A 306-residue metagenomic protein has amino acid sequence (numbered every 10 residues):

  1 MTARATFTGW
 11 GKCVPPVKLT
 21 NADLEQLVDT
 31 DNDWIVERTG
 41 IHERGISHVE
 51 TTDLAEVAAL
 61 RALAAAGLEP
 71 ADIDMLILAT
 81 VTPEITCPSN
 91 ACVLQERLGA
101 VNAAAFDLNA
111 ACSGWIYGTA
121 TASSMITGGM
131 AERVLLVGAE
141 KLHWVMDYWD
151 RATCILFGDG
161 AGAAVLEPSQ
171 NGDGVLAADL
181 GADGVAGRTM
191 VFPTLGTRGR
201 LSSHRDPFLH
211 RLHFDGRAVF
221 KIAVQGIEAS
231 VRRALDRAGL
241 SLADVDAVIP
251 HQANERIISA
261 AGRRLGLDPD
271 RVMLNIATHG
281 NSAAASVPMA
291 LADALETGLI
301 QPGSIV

Functional and structural regions predicted by a protein language model:
M1-H48, D150-K221, Q225, A229: Condensing-enzyme catalytic core mediating Claisen C-C bond formation in acyl metabolism
F7-G9, I35, A62, I73-L76 (+8 more regions): Buried hydrophobic positions in well-ordered alpha/beta secondary-structure cores of metabolic enzymes
C13, A79-E84, A110-W115, G138-H143 (+2 more regions): Acidic, glycine-rich active-site loops and adjacent beta-strand->loop/helix elements that engage anionic groups
Q26-W34, I85-G99, L136-L142, T197-R205 (+1 more regions): Acidic-glycine-rich active-site phosphate/pyrophosphate-binding loop
T52, E56-A59, L63, T82-P83 (+6 more regions): Claisen-condensing/thiolase-fold acyl-transfer catalytic domains that form or cleave C-C bonds in fatty acid
A65, E69-V101: Anion-binding (especially nucleotide phosphate/pyrophosphate-binding) glycine-rich loop and adjoining beta-alpha core
A71-A79, L242-H251: Short glycine-rich phosphate-binding loop at a beta-alpha junction
T127-A161: Flexible, glycine-rich active-site loops centered on histidine and acidic residues that chelate a metal or position
